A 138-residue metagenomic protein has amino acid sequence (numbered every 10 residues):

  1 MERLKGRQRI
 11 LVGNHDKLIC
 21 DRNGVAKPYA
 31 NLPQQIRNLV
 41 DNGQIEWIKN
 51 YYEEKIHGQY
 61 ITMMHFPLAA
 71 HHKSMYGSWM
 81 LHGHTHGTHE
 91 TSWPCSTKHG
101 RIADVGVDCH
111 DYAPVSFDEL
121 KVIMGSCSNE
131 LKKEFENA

Functional and structural regions predicted by a protein language model:
M1-A138: Catalytic phosphate/metal-binding cores of nucleic-acid and nucleotide-processing enzymes, i.e., regions that mediate
